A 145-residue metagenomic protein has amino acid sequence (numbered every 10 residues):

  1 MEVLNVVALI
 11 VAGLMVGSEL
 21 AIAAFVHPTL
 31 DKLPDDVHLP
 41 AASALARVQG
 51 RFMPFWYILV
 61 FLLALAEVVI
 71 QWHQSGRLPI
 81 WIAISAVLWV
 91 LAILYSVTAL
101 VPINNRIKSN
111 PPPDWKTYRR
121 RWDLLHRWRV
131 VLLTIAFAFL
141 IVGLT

Functional and structural regions predicted by a protein language model:
V3-V6, A12-L59, K108-R120: Interfacial loop at the N-terminal end of multi-pass membrane proteins
V16-E19, A23, A92-L100: Alpha-helical transmembrane segments
W56-E67, R129-A138: Core segments of transmembrane alpha-helices that mediate helix-helix packing or line hydrophobic substrate/ligand
F61-V69, A86-I93: Hydrophobic core of alpha-helical transmembrane segments in multi-pass integral membrane proteins
R77-A99: Short alpha-helical packing/oligomerization segments
V97-P113: Transmembrane alpha-helical segments of integral membrane proteins
L140-T145: Juxtamembrane boundary at the C-terminal end of a transmembrane helix
